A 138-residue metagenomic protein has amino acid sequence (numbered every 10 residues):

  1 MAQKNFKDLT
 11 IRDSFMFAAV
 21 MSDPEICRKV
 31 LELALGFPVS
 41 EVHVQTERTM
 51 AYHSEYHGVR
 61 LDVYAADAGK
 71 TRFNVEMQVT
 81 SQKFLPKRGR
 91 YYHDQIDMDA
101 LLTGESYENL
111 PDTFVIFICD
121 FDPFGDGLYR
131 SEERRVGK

Functional and structural regions predicted by a protein language model:
M1-K138: Elongated, amphipathic alpha-helical interaction scaffolds
